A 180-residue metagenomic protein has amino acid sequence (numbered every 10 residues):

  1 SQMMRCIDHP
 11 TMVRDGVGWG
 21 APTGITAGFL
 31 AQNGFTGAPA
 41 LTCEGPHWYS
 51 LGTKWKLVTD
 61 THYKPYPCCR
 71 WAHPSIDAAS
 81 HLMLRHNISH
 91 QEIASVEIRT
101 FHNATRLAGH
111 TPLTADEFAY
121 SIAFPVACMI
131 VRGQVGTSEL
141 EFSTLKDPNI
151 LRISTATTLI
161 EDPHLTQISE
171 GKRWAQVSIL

Functional and structural regions predicted by a protein language model:
S1: Short, conserved phosphate-binding/catalytic loop or strand-edge motifs used in phosphoryl-/nucleotidyl-transfer
R5-T23, F29-L180: Terminal-appendage/accessory-domain detector
